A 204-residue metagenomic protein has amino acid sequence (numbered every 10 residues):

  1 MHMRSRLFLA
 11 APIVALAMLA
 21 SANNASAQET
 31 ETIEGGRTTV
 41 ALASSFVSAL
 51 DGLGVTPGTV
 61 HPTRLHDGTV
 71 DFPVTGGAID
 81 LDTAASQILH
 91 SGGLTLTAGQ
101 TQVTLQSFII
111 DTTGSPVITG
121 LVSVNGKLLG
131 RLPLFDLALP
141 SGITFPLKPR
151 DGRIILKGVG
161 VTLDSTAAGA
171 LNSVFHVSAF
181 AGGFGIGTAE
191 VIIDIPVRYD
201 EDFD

Functional and structural regions predicted by a protein language model:
M1-A10: Bacterial N-terminal signal peptides that target proteins for export
P12-V14: Gram-negative bacterial Sec-dependent N-terminal signal peptides
A17-N24: C-terminal segment of classical bacterial N-terminal signal peptides
S26-A85, F145, G160-D204: N-terminal segment immediately downstream of the Sec signal-peptide cleavage site in secreted/extracellular proteins
P57-L139: Predominantly extracellular/secreted and cell-surface proteins with exposed, flexible low-complexity segments
L121, N125-A168: Extended amphipathic ligand-handling, pore-lining, and cofactor/metal-binding catalytic surfaces
